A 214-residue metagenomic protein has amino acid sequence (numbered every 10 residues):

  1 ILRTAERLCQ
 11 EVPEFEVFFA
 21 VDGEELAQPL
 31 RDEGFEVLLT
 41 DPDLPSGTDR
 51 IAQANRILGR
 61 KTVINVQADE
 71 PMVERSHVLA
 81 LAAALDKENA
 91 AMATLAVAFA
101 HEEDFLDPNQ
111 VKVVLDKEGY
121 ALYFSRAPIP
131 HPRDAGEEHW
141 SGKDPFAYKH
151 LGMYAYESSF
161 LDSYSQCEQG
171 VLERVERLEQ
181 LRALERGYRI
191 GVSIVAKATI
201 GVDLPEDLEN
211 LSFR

Functional and structural regions predicted by a protein language model:
I1, A27, G47-I51, V78 (+3 more regions): A general structural signal for well-ordered alpha-helical segments in protein cores
I1-C9: Short, well-formed alpha-helical segments that are part of the catalytic scaffolds of diverse glycosyltransferases
V12, F18, D22-A80: Short phosphate-binding loop-to-helix
E14, R60, E88-A91, Y188: Short, high-confidence coil segments that cap the C-terminus of an alpha-helix and link into the following beta-strand
V17-F19, V63, A93, A121 (+1 more regions): Hydrophobic/aromatic residues located in beta-strands of well-ordered beta-sheets within soluble catalytic
R75-Q169: Conserved core of the sugar-phosphate nucleotidyltransferase
E138-R214: Conserved alpha/beta core of the MobA/IspD/sugar-nucleotide pyrophosphorylase nucleotidyltransferase superfamily
